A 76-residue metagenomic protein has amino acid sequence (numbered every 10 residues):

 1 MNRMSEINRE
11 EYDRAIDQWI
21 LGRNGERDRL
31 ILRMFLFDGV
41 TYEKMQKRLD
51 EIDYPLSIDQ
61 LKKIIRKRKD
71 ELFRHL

Functional and structural regions predicted by a protein language model:
M1-E6: General nucleic-acid-binding
I7-L21: Short, Lys/Arg-enriched N-terminal segment that forms or immediately precedes the first helix of a structured domain
Y12, R27-D28, T41, M45: N-terminal alpha-helical segment
L21-L30: Short helix-coil-helix linker/hinge
M34-G39: Short helix-to-turn junction characteristic of helix-turn-helix DNA-binding domains, especially the helix
E43, L49-I64: Short, basic interhelical loop/turn and adjoining N-cap of the next helix at nucleic-acid- or acidic-partner-contacting
R66-L76: Short, Lys/Arg-enriched C-terminal cap helix and immediately downstream tail that follows
